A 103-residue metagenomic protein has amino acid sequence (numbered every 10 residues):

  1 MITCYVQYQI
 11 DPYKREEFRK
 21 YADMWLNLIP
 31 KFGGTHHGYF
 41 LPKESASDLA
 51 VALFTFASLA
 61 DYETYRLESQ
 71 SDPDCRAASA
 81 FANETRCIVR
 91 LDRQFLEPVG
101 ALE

Functional and structural regions predicted by a protein language model:
I2-Q7, F18, I29, A50-L53: Short, structured motif recognition centered on aromatic/hydrophobic residues
Q7-P12, F54-S58: Short beta-strand-to-loop capping motifs
I10-K20: Short, surface-exposed ligand-recognition loops at beta-strand->loop->(often short) alpha-helix junctions that present
K14-E16, A60-Y62, A101: Residue-level signal for secondary-structure boundary sites
K20, M24-H37, T55-D92: An amphipathic, aromatic/His-enriched active-site/gating alpha helix that lines ligand/cofactor pockets
F40-K43: N-terminal secretory/targeting leader peptides
S45-D48: Short acidic/glycine-enriched loop/turn segments that link adjacent beta-strands
D92-E103: Long, low-complexity, Ser/Thr/Gly/Pro-rich intrinsically disordered segments that act as flexible linkers and assembly
